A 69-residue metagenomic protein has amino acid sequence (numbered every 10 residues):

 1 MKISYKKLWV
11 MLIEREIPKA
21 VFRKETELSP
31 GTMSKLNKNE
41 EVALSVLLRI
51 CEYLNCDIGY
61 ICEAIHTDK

Functional and structural regions predicted by a protein language model:
M1-A20: A short, Lys/Arg-rich alpha-helix, primarily the initiator
L12, R23, N37, C51: The alpha-helix within a helix-turn-helix
I13, E27, K38, H66: Residue-level detection of the helix-turn-helix DNA-binding "recognition helix"
A20, G31, G59: Key DNA-contact positions within bacterial/archaeal DNA-binding proteins
L28-V42: Recognition helix of helix-turn-helix/homeodomain-like DNA-binding domains that insert into the DNA major groove
N39-E52: Short, basic-rich loop-to-helix N-cap that marks the start of a DNA-contacting helix
N55-K69: Short C-terminal boundary/hinge segments that cap the last helix of small helical domains
